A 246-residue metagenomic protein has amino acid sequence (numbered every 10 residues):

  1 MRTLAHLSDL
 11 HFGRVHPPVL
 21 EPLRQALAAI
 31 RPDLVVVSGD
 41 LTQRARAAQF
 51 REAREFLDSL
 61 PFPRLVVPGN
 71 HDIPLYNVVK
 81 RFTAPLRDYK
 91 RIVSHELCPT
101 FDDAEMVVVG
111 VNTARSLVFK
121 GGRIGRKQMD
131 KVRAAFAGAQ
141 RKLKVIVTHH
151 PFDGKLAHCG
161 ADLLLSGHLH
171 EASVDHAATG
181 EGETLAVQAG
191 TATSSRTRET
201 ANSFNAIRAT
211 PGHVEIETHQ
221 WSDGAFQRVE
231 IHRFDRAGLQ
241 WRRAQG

Functional and structural regions predicted by a protein language model:
M1-A5, T100-G110, A139, L143 (+2 more regions): Beta-strand-turn-beta hairpins that frame and shape the catalytic cleft of phosphate-ester-processing enzymes
M1-S59, L75-V79, E96-L97, K131: N-terminal active-site segment of His-dependent metallophosphoesterases
L7-S8, V35-D40, R64-N70, N112 (+3 more regions): Active-site neighborhood of phospho(di)ester-bond hydrolases with catalytic His/Asp-centered motifs
H16-P18, G39-D58, I73-R91, G154-K155 (+2 more regions): Metal-dependent catalytic neighborhoods of phosphoester/phosphodiester hydrolases
R51-K131, G138, G182, A206: Extended active-site neighborhood of metal-dependent phosphoesterases/phosphodiesterases
A139-G154: Short acidic, glycine-rich surface-loop motifs adjacent to enzyme active sites
D153-E217: Conserved beta-sheet core of the metallophosphoesterase superfamily
R208-G246: A short C-terminal boundary segment appended to hydrolase-like catalytic domains
